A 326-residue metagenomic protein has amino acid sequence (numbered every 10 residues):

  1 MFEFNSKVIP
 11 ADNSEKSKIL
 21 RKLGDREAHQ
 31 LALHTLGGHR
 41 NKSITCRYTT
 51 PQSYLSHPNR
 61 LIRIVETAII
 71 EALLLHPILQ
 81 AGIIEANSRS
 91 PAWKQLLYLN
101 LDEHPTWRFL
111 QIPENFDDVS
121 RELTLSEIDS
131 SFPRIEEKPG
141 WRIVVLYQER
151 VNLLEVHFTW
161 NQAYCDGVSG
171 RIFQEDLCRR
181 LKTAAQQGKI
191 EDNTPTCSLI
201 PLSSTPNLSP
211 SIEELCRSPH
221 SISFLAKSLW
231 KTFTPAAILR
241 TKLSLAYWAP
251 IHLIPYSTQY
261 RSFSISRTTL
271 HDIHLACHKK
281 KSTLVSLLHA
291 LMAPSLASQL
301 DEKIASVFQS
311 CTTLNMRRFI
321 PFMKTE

Functional and structural regions predicted by a protein language model:
M1-T205, S286, A290-K303: Non-catalytic N-terminal regions of enzymes
G24, P51, S262-L270, N315: Helix N-cap / beta->alpha transition motif
I112-T124, P219-W230, R318-I320: Short, surface-exposed, charge-dense and proline/glycine-enriched linear segments
Q162, T269, I273-C277, K281 (+3 more regions): Domain-wide signal for the mature, well-folded portions of proteins, strongly enriched in nucleus-encoded organellar
K189-T241: Secretion/export-associated helical scaffolds and adjacent low-complexity Pro/Gly/Ser/Thr-rich regions
I222-S282: Flexible, P/S/T/G-rich "lid" or insertion loops adjacent to the active sites of thioester-utilizing
P321-E326: A short, structured beta-strand-centered segment in the mid-to-C-terminal lobe of catalytic cores from group-transfer
